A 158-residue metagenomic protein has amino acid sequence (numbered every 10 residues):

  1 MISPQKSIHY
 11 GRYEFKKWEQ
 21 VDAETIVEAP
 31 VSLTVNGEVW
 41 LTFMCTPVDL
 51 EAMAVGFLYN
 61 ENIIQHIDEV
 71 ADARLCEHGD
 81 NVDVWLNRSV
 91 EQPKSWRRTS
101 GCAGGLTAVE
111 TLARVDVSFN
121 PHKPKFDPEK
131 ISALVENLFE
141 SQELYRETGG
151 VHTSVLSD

Functional and structural regions predicted by a protein language model:
M1-S157: Intrinsically disordered, low-complexity regions enriched in acidic/Ser/Thr/Pro/Gln residues
